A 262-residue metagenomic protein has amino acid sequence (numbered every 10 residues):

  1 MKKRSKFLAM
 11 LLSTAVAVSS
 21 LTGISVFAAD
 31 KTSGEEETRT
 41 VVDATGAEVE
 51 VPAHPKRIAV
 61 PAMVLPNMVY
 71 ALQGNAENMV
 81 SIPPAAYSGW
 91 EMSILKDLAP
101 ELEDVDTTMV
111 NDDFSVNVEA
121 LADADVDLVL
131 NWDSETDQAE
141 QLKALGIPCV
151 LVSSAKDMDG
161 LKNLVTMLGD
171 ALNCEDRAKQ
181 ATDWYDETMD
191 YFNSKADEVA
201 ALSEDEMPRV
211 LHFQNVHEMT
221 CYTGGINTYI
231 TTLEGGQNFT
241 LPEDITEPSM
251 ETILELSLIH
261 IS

Functional and structural regions predicted by a protein language model:
K2-L11: Bacterial N-terminal signal peptides that target proteins for export
L12, G23-M68, D176-L211: Bacterial Sec-exported substrate-binding components of ABC uptake systems
V16-S20: Hydrophobic core
V41, Q138-E218, T232, Q237-L241 (+1 more regions): Extracytoplasmic substrate-binding proteins
A44-G46, V105-V118, A155, E243-E251: Short helix-initiation/N-cap motifs at beta->coil->alpha
V64-N67, A85-S88, L128-V129, S134-Q138 (+3 more regions): Solvent-exposed loop/turn segments at secondary-structure junctions within structured extracellular/periplasmic domains
P66-A120, L128-L130, F239: A short, structured surface patch at a secondary-structure boundary
I259-I261: Conserved small/polar residues in nucleotide/adenosyl-binding loops
